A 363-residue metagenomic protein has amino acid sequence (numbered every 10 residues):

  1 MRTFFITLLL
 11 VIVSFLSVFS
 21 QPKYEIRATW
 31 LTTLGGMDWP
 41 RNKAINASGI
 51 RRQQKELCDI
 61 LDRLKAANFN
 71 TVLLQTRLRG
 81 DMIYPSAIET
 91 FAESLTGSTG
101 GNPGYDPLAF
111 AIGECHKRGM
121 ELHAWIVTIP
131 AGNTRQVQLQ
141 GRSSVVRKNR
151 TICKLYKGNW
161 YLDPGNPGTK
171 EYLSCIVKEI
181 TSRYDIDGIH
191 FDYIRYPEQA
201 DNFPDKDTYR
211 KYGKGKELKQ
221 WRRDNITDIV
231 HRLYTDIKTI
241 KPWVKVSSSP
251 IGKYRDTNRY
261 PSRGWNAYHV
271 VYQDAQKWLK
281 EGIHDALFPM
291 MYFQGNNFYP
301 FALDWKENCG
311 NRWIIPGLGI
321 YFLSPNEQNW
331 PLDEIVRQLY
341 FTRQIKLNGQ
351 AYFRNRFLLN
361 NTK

Functional and structural regions predicted by a protein language model:
Y24-I26, T32-K55, G113, H123-A124 (+2 more regions): Active-site-adjacent "subsite" loops/lids of carbohydrate-active enzymes
T32-T33, V244-G264, A302-Q338: Active-site clefts of carbohydrate-active enzymes
M37-R51, E89-Y105, Y156-S174, G215-I226 (+2 more regions): The substrate-binding groove and active-site-proximal loops of carbohydrate-active enzymes, especially glycoside
K43-K65, T169-I180, G264-E281, F301-A302 (+1 more regions): Short, acidic/polar
R52-D81, R183-G188, K277, I283-L287 (+1 more regions): Catalytic domains of carbohydrate-active enzymes, especially glycoside hydrolases
L64, T71, A275-F298, G310-K363: Substrate-binding cleft of secreted/luminal carbohydrate-active enzymes
A67-P103: Aromatic-lined carbohydrate-binding/catalytic grooves of carbohydrate-active enzymes
F69-N70, R118, G141, R147-I283: Polysaccharide-binding and catalytic clefts of secreted carbohydrate-active enzymes
